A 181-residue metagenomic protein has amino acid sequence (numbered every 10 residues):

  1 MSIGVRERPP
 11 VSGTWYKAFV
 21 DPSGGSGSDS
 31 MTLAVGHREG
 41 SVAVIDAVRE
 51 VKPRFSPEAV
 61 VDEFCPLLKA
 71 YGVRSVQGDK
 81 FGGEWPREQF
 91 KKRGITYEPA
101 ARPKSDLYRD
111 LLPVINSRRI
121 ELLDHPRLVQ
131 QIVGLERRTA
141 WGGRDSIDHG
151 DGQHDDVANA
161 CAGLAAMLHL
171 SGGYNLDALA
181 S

Functional and structural regions predicted by a protein language model:
M1-S105, R109, P113, L122-S181: RNase H-like, metal-dependent nuclease domains and their acidic two-metal-ion catalytic environment used
